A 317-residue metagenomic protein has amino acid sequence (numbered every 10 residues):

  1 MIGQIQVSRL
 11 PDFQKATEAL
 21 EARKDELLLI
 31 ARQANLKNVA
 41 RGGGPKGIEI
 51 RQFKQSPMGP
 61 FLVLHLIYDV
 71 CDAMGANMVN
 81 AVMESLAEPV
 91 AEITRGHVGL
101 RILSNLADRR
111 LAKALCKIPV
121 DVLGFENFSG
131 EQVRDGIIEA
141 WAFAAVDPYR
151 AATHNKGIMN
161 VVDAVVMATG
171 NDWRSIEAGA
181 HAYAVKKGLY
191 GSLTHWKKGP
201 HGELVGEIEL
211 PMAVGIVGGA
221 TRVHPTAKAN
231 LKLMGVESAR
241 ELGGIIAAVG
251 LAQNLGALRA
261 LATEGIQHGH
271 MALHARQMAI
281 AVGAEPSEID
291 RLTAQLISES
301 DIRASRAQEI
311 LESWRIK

Functional and structural regions predicted by a protein language model:
M1, Y68, N160: Extended interaction regions within the primary functional domain
M1-L28, A184-A247, Q253: A structural-propensity feature for long, helix-poor, extended segments
I5-R9, L27, I48-I50, L64-L66 (+10 more regions): Generic structural hydrophobic/aromatic packing signal, biased to beta-strands
I5-V133: Signature of multi-pass transmembrane helix bundles
P11-R23, S56, V70-M74, M78 (+13 more regions): Catalytic cores of large soluble enzymes that bind and process phosphate-bearing ligands
A34-R51, A91-N105, P148-A152, W173-G179 (+6 more regions): Flexible, glycine/charged-enriched surface loops at secondary-structure junctions
D72-M74, V79-T226: Glycine-rich anion/phosphate-binding loop at the beta-strand->alpha-helix junction
L204, P211-K317: Catalytic-core signal marking the mid-to-C-terminal active-site face
